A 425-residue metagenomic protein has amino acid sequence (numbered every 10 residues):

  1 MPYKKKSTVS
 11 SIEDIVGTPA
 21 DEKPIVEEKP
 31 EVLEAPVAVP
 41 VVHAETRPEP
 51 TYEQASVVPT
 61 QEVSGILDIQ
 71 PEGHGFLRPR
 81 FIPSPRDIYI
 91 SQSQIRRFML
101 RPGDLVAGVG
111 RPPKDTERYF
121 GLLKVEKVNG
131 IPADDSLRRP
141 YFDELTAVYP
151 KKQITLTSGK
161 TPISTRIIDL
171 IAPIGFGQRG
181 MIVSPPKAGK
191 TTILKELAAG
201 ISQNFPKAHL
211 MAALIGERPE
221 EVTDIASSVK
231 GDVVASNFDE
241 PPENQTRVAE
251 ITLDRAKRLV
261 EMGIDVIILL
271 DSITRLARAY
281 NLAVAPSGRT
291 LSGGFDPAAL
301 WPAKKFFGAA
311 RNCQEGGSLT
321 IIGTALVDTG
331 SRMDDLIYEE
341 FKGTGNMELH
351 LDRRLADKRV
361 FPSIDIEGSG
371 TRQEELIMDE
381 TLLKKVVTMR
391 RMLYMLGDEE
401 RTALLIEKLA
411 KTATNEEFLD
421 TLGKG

Functional and structural regions predicted by a protein language model:
M1-E62, I66-H74, F81-R86, I90 (+1 more regions): Charged, low-complexity terminal tails
H74, G103-L105, Q153, R179: Residue-level marker of beta-strand positions
P83-Q92, S158-S164: Short, structured beta-strand/loop micro-motifs enriched in basic residues and often containing a Trp
Q92-M99, I171: Short, surface-exposed secondary-structure edge patches
P102-D115: Flexible glycine-rich surface loops and low-complexity tracts that mediate binding to linear polymers
P112-I182: P-loop NTP-binding catalytic core
G180, A188-T191, L197-G425: P-loop NTPase catalytic core
